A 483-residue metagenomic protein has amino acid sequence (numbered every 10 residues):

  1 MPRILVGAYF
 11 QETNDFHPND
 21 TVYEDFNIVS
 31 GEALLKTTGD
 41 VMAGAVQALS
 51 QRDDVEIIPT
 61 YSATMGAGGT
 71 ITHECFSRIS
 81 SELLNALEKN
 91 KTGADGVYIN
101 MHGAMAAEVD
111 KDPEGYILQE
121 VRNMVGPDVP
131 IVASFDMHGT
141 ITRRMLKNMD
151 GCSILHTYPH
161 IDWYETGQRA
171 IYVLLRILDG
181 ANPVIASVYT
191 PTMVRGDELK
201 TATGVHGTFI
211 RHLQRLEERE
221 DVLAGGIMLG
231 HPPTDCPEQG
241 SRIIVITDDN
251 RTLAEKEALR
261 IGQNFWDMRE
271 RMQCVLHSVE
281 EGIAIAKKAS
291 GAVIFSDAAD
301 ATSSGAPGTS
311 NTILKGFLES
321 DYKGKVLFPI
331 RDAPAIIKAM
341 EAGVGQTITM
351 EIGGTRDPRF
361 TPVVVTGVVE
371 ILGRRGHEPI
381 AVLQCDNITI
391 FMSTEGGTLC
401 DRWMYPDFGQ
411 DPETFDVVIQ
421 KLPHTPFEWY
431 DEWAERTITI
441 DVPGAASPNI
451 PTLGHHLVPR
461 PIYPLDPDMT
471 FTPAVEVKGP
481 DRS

Functional and structural regions predicted by a protein language model:
M1-Q51: N-terminal amphipathic/basic leader segments beginning at the initiator methionine
L5, F10-E12, P18, H73-S77 (+5 more regions): Active-site histidine-anchored catalytic micro-motif
M42-A45, S80-G93, E280-I285: Short, charged beta->alpha transition segments
P59, S81, W266, G376-S483: Extended hydrophobic packing segments that form well-structured cores
S62-E82: Charged, often glycine-rich, active-site loop that binds/positions anionic groups
K91-G96, A289-G291, F415: Short acidic/histidine-rich motifs immediately flanking catalytic phosphotransfer sites in two-component signaling
L178-H206: Internal, active-site/partner-interface "lid" segment
E198-N387, F391-S393: Hard-cation-handling environments
